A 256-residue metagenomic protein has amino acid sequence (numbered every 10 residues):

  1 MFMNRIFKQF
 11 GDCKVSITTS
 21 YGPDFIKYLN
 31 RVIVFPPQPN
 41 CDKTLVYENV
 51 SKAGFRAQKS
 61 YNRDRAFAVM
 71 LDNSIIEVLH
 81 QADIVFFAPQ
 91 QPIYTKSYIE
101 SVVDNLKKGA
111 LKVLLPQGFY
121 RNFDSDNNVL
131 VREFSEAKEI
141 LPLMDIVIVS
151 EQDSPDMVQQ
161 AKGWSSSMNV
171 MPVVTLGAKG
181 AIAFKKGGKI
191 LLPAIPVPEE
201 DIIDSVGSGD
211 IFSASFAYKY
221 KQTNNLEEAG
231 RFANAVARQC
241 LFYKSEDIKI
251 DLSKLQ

Functional and structural regions predicted by a protein language model:
M1-K8: Short catalytic helix/loop segments, enriched in acidic residues and glycine and frequently bearing histidine
K8-P89, I93-L111, K254-Q256: Conserved N-terminal subdomain of the carbohydrate kinase-like
T18-Y21, P116, L176: Short beta-strand/turn micro-motifs composed of small residues that flank or help shape donor/cofactor-binding pockets
L45-S51, N122-S125, A183, E200-V206: Short, charged, surface-exposed secondary-structure boundary motifs
R56-A66, V131-P142, L192-P193: A polyampholytic, Gly/Pro-enriched intrinsically disordered region
I75, A137, I202: Acidic, amphipathic alpha-helical patches
I84, A88-G163: Conserved beta-alpha-beta core of the PfkB/ribokinase-like small-molecule kinase fold
Q160-Q256: Conserved phosphate-binding/catalytic region of the ribokinase-like
